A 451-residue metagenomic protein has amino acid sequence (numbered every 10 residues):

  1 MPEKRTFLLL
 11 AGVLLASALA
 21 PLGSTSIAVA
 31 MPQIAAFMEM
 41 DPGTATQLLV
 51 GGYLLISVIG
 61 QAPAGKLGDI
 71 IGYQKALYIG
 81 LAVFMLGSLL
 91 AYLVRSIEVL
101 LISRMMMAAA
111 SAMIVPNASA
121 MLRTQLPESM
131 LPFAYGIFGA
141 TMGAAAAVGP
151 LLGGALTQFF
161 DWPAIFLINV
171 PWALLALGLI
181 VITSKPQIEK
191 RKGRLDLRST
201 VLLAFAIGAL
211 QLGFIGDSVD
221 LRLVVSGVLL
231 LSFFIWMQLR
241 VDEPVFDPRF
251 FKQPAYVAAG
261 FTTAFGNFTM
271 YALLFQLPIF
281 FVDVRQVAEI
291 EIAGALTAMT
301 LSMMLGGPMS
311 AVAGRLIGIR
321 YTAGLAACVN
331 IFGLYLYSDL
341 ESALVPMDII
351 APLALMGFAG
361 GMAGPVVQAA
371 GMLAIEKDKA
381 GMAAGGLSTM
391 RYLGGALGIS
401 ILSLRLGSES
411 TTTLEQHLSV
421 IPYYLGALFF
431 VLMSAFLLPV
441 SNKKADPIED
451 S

Functional and structural regions predicted by a protein language model:
M1-I182, M309, L316-I317, G324-I331 (+6 more regions): Transmembrane-helix bundle of Major Facilitator Superfamily
T6-L22, I27-V29, V50, E243-A445: 12-transmembrane solute porter fold
I59, M113, F205-G208, A272 (+1 more regions): Residue-level signal for the membrane-embedded core of alpha-helical transmembrane segments, especially mid-helix
G87, S103, A110, A176 (+11 more regions): Small-residue hotspots
L90, L175-T183, A209-L212, L230-M237 (+5 more regions): Residue-level signal for alpha-helical transmembrane segments in multi-pass membrane proteins
Q158-T262, T269, A288, G294-A295 (+1 more regions): Hydrophobic transmembrane-helix bundles of small-molecule transporters
P447-S451: Short, intrinsically disordered terminal tails adjacent to the first/last structured region
